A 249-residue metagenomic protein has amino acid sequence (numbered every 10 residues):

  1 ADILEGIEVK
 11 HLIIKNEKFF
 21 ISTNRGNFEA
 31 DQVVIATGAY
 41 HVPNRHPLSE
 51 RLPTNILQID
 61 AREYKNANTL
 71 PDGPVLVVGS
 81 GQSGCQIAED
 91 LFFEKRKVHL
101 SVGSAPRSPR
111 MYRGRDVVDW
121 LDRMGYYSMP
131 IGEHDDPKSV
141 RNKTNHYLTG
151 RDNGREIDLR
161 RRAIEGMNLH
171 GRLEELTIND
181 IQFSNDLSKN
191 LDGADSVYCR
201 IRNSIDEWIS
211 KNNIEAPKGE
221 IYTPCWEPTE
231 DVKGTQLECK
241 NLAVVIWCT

Functional and structural regions predicted by a protein language model:
A1-T249: Flavin (primarily FAD) cofactor-binding/catalytic cores of flavoenzymes
